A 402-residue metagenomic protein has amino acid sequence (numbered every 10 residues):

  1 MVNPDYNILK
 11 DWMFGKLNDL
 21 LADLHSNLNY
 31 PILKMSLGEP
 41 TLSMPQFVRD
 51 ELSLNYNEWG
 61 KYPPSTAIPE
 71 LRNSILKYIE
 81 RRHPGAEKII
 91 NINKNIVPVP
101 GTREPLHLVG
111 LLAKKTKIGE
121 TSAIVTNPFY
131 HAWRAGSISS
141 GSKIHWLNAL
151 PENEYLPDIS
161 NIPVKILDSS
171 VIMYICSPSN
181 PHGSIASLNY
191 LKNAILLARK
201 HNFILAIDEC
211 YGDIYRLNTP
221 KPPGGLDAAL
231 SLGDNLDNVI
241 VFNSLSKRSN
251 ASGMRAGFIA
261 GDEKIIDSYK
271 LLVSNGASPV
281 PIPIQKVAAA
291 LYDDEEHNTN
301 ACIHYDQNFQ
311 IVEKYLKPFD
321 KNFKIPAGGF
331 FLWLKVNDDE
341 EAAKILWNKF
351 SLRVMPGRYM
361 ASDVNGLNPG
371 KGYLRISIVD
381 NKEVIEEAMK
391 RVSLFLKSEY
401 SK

Functional and structural regions predicted by a protein language model:
N3-G101, L291-Y292, E399-K402: N-terminal small-domain helix-loop-helix segment of the aminotransferase-like
L28, S140, K200-H201, F319 (+2 more regions): Helix C-cap/helix->beta junction micro-motif
G60-L197, G212-I214, N218-G233: Conserved core of the PLP fold type I
Y78-I79, L230-D306, E313-K314, K390 (+2 more regions): Conserved core segment of the aminotransferase class I/II
D234, N348-R353, A361-K402: PLP-dependent enzyme catalytic core of the Aspartate aminotransferase-like
Q285, A289, Y305-E313, N322-V336 (+1 more regions): Conserved glycine-rich beta-strand-loop-beta hairpin in the small C-terminal domain of fold type I
